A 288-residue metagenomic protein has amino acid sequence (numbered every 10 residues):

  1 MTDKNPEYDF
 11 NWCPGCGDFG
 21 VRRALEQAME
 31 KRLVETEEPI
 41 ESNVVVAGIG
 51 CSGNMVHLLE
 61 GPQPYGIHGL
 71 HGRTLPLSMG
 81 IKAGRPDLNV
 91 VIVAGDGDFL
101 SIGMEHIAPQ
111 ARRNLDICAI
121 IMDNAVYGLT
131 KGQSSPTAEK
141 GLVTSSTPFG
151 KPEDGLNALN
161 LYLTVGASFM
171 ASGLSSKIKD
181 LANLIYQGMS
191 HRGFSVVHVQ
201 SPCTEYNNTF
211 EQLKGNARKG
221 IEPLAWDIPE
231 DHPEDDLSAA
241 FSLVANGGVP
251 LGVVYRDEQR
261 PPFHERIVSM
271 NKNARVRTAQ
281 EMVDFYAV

Functional and structural regions predicted by a protein language model:
T2-L70: Active-site diphosphate/adenylate-binding microenvironment
D3, D87, S135-H191: Conserved thiamine diphosphate
E7-Y8, C203-V288: Flexible, low-complexity linker and terminal segments
W12-P14, I92-A94, F169-L174, V196: Short catalytic-loop micro-motif centered on adjacent basic/acidic residues
I49-C51, N124-V126, Q200-Y206, D257-R260: Glycine-rich beta-alpha junction loops
I49-G128: Thiamine diphosphate
G97-S101, L174-A182, D231-E234: Active-site glycine- and acidic-residue-rich loops that bind and position anionic ligands or nucleotide-like cofactors
Q133-K140, I178, I185-F194, Y206-E222 (+1 more regions): Short, surface-exposed, charged loop/turn segments at secondary-structure junctions
